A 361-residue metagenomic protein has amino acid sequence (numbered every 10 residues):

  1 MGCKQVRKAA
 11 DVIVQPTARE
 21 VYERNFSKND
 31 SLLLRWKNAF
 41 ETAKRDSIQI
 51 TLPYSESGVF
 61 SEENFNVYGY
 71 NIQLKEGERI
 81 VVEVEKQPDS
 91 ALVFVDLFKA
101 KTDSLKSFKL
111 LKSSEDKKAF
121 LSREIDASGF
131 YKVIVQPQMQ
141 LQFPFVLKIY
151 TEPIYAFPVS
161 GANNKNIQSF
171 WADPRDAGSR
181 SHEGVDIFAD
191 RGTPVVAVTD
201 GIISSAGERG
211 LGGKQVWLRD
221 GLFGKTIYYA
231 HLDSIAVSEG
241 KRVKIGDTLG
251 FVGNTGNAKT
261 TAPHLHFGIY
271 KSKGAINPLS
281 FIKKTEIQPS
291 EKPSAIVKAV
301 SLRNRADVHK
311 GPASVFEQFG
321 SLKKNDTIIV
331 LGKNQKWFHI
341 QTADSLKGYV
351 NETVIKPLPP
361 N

Functional and structural regions predicted by a protein language model:
K4-R35, Q87-F143: Noncatalytic accessory or regulatory domains flanking protease catalytic cores in secreted, cell-surface, and selected
K4-Y68, Y150-R175, E183, R303: Non-catalytic extracellular/lumenal accessory regions of secreted precursors
E62, G69-R79, R123-G129: Extracellular and analogous surface-interaction loops
E124-K214, I245, N254, L265 (+5 more regions): Surface-exposed, glycine-biased beta-strand/turn segments
V198-A236: Zn2+-dependent peptidoglycan hydrolase active-site motif and core
L218, N325, F338-T342: SH3/SH3-like beta-barrel fold
G224-H231, D344-K356: A short macromolecule-binding patch
